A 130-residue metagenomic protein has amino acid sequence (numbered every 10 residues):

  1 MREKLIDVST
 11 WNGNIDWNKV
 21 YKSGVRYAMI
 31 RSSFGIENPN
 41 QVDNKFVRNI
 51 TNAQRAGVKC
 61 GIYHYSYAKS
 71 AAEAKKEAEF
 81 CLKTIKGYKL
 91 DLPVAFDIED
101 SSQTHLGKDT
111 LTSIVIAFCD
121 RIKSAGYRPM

Functional and structural regions predicted by a protein language model:
R2-C119, K123-A125: Substrate-binding cleft of extracellular glycoside hydrolase catalytic domains
R128-P129: A non-catalytic structural micro-motif
